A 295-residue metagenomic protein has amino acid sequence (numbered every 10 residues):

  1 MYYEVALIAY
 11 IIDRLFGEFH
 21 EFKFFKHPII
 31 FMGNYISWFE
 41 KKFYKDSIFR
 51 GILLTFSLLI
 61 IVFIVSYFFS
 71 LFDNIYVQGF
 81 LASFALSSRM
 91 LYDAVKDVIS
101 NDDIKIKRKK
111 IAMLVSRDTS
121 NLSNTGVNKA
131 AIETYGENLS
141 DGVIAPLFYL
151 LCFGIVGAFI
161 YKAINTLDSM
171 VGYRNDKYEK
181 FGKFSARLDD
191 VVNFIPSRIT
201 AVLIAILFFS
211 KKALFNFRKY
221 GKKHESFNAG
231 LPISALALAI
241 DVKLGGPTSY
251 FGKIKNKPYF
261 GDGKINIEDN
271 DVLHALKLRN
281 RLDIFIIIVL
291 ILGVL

Functional and structural regions predicted by a protein language model:
M1-F159, R174-L295: Hydrophobic alpha-helical transmembrane segments
L15, A163, L167, V171: Active-site His/Glu-centered metal-binding helix of metallohydrolases
